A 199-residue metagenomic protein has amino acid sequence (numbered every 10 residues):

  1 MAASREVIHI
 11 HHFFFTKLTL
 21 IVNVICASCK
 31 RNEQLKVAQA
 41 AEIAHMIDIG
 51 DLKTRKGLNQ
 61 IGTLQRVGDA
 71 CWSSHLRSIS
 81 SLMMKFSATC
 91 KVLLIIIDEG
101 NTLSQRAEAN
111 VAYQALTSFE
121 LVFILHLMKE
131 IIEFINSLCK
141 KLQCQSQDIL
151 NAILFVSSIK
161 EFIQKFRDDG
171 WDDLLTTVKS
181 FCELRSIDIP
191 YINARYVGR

Functional and structural regions predicted by a protein language model:
M1-R199: Alpha-helical structural modules in large enzymes and assemblies
